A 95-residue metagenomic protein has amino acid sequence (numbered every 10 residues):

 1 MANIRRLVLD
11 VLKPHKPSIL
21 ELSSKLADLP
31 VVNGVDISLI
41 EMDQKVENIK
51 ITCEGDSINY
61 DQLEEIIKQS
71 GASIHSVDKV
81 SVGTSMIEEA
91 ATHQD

Functional and structural regions predicted by a protein language model:
M1-D95: Long, contiguous binding/interaction regions
